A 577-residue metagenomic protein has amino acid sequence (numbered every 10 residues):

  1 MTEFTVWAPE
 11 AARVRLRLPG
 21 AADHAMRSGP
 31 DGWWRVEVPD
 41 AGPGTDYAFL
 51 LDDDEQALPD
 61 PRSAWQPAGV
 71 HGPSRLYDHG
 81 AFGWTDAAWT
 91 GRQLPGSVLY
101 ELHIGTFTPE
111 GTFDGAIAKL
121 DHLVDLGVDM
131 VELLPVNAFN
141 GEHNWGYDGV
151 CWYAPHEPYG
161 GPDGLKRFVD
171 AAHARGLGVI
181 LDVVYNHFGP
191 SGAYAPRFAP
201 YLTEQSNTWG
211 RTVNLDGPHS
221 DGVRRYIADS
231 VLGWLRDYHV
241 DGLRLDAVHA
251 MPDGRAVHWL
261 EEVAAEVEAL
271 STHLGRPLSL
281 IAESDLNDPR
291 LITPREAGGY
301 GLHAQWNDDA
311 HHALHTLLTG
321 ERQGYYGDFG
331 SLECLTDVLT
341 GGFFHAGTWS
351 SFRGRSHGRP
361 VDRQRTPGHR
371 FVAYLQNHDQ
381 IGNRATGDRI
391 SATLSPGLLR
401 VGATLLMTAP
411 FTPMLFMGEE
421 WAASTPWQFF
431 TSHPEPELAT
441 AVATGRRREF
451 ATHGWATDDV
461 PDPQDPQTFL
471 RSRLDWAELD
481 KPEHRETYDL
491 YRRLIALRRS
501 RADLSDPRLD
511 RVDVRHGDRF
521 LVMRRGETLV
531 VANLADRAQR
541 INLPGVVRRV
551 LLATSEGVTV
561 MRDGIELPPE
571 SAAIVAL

Functional and structural regions predicted by a protein language model:
M1-E3, D23, S28-E101, T106-G111 (+2 more regions): The feature marks proteins involved in alpha-glucan
F4, V14, L534-V546: Surface-exposed beta-strand/loop patches in extracellular or lumenal glycoproteins
V6, E527-L534: Short, well-ordered beta-strand segments enriched in hydrophobic/aromatic residues
V6, F49, L102, L123 (+9 more regions): Conserved, mostly hydrophobic/aromatic
P43-G44, M561-L577: C-terminal beta-strand-rich structural cap/linker in extracellular carbohydrate-active enzymes
V70, L260, A264-W455: Conserved alpha/beta catalytic core and glycan-binding cleft of carbohydrate-active enzymes
A87-L94, H103-H273, S279, R290-L291: Substrate-binding/active-site clefts of carbohydrate-active enzymes
V338-R359, L415-F416, W421-F430, T452-T528: Glycan-recognition and catalytic regions of carbohydrate-active enzymes
